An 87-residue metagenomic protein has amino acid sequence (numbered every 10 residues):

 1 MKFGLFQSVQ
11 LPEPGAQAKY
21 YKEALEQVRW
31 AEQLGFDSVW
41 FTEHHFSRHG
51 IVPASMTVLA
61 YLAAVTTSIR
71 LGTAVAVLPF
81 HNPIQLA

Functional and structural regions predicted by a protein language model:
M1-V65, R70-T73: N-terminal beta1-alpha1-beta2 module of alpha/beta enzyme domains
K19-E23, P79-A87: Glycine-rich anion/phosphate-binding loops
G72-F80: The substrate-binding groove and active-site-proximal loops of carbohydrate-active enzymes, especially glycoside
